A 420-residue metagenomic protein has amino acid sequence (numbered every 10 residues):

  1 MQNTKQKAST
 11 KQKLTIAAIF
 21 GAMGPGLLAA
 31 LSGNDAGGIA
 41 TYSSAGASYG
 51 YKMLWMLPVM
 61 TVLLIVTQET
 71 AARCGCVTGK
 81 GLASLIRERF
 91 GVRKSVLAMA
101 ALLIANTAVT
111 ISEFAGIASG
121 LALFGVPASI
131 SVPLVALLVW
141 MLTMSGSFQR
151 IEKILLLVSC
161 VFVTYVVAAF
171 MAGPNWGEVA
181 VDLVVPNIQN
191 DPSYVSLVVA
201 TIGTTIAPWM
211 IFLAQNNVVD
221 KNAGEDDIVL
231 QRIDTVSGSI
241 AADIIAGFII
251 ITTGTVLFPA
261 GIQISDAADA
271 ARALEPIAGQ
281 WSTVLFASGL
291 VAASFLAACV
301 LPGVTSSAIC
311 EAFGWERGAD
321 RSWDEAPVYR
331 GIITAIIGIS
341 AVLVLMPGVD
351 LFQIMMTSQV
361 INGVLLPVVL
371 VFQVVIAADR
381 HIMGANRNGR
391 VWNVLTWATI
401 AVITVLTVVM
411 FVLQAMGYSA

Functional and structural regions predicted by a protein language model:
Q2-K7, T41-G46, E69-K94, A260-E275 (+3 more regions): Flexible loop linkers connecting adjacent transmembrane helices in multi-pass alpha-helical membrane transporters
A17, S44-E69, A83, R87 (+3 more regions): Extracellular loop-to-transmembrane helix junctions
A29, M56-F90, A98-A108, T253: Juxtamembrane transmembrane-helix boundary signature
L63-A71, R93-E113, A122-S147, G203-T204 (+1 more regions): Helix-loop-helix module between adjacent transmembrane segments
I65-R73, V77, V218-V219, I240-D269: Extracellular/periplasmic helix-exit of transmembrane alpha-helices
V92-R93, S129-L134, S237, A241 (+3 more regions): Loop-to-transmembrane helix boundary motifs in multi-pass membrane proteins
L97-M99, L123-M144, V161-Y165, P327-V342 (+1 more regions): Transmembrane alpha-helical segments of multi-pass small-molecule transport proteins
C160-N187, V195-N216, F372-H381, L406-Y418: Hydrophobic alpha-helical segments and their helix-loop junctions in multi-pass secondary transporters
